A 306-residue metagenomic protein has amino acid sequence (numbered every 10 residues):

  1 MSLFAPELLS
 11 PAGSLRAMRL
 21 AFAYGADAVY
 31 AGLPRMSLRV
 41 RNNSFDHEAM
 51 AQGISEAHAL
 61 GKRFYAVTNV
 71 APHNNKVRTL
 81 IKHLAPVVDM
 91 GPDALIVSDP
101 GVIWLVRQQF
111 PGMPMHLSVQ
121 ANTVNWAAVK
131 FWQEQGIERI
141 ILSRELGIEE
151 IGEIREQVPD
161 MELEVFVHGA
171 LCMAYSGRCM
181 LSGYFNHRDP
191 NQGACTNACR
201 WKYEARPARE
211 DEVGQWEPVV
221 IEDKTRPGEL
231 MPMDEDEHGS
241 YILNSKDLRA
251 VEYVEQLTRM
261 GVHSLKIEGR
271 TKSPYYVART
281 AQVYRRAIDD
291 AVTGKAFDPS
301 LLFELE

Functional and structural regions predicted by a protein language model:
S2-T123, I141-L142, E150-S264, T271-E306: Active-site pocket-lining/capping segments in soluble small-molecule metabolic enzymes
W126-A127: Conserved nucleotide-cofactor-binding alpha/beta core module
G136-I137: As written
